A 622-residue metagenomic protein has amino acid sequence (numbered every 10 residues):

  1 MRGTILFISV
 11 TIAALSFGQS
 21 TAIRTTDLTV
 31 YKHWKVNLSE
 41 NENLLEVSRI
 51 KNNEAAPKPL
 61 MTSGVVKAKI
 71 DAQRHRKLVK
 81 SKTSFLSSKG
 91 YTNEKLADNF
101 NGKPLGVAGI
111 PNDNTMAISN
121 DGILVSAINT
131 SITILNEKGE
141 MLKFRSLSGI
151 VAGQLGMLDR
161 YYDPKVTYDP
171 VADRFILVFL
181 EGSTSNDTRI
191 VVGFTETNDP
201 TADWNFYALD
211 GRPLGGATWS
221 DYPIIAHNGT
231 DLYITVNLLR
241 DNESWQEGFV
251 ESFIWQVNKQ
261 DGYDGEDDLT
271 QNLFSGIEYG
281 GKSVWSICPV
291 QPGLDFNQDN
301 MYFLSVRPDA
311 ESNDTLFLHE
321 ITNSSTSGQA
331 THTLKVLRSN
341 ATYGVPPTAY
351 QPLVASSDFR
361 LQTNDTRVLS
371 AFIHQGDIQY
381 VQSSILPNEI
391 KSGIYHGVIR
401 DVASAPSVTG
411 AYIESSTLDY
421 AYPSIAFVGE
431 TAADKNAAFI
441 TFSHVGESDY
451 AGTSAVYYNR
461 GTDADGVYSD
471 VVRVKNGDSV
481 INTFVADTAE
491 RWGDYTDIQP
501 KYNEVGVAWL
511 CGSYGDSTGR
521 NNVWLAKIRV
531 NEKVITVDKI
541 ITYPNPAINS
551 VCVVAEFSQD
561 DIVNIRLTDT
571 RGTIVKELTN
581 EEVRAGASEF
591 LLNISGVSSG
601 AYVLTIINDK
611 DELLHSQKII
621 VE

Functional and structural regions predicted by a protein language model:
M1-I5: Bacterial N-terminal signal peptides that target proteins for export
L6-F7, A14, G18, V537-Y543 (+1 more regions): C-terminal outer-membrane/trafficking sorting elements
L6-S9, P223: A structural preference for long, well-packed, hydrophobic secondary-structure segments
Q19-K533: C-terminal PAP-associated
